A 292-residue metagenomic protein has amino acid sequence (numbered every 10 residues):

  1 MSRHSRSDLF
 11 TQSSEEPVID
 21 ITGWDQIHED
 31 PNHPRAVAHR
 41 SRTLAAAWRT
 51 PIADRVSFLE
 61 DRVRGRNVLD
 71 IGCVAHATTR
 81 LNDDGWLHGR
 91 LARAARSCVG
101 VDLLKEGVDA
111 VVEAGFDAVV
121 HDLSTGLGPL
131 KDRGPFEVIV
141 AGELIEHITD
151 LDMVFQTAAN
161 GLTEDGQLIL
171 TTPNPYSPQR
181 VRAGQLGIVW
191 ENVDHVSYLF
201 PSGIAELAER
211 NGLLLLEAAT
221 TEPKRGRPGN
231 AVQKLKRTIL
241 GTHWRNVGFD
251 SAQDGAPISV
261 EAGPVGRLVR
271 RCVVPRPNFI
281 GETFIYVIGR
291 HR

Functional and structural regions predicted by a protein language model:
S2, C73, E261-P264: Functionally engaged cysteine thiol sites
S2-E16: N-terminal auxiliary segments of SAM/dcSAM-dependent transferases
R6, V18, V68, A141-L144 (+2 more regions): Intrinsically disordered, low-complexity regulatory regions of eukaryotic regulatory proteins
E16-A46, T50, T149-R292: S-adenosyl-L-methionine-dependent methyltransferase catalytic module, highlighting the catalytic core
W48-I52, R80-L81: A conditional alpha-helix N-cap/helix-loop micro-motif detector
P51, E60, R133, P277-N278: Residue-level marker of regulatory loop/turn positions in helix-turn-helix DNA-binding domains and in histidine
V56: Aromatic-lined ligand-binding clefts that engage carbohydrates, nucleic acids, or primary amines
E60-R182, Y198-A205, F284-R290: Conserved SAM-binding loop
